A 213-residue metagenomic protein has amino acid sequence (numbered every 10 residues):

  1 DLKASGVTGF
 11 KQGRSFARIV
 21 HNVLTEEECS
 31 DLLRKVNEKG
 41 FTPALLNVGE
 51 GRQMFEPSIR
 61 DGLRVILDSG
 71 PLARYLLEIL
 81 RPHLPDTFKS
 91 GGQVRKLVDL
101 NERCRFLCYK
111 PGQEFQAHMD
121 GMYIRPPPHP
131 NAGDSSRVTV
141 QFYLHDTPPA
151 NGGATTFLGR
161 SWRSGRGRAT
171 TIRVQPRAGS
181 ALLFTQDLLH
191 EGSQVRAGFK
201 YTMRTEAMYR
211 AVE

Functional and structural regions predicted by a protein language model:
D1-A181, D187-E213: Fe(II)/2-oxoglutarate oxygenase catalytic core
